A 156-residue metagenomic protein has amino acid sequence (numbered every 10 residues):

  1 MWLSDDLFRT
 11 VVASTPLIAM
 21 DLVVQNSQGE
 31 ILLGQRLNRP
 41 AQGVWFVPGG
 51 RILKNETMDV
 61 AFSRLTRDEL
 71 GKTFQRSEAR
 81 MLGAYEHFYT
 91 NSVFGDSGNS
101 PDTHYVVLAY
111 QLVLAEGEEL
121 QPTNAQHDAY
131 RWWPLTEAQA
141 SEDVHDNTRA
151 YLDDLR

Functional and structural regions predicted by a protein language model:
M1-D21, S27, N99-S100: Acidic, metal-coordinating catalytic segment for phosphate/diphosphate chemistry, firing primarily on the Nudix
P16, D102-V106, N124: A short, structural micro-pattern
I18-M20, G29, V106-L108, D128: Change "...and in nucleic-acid phosphodiester-cleaving endonucleases..." to "...and in nucleic-acid processing enzymes
Q25-I31, R39-A41, L53-K54, E86-T90 (+1 more regions): Short, charged/polar surface micro-motifs in flexible loops or helix N-caps
E30-E69: Conserved Nudix-box catalytic region and its N-terminal flanking loop in Nudix hydrolases and closely related
G71-E118: Active-site segment of metal-dependent pyrophosphate-handling enzymes, primarily the Nudix hydrolase catalytic core
A109-V113, L120-D154: NUDIX/MutT-family hydrolases
